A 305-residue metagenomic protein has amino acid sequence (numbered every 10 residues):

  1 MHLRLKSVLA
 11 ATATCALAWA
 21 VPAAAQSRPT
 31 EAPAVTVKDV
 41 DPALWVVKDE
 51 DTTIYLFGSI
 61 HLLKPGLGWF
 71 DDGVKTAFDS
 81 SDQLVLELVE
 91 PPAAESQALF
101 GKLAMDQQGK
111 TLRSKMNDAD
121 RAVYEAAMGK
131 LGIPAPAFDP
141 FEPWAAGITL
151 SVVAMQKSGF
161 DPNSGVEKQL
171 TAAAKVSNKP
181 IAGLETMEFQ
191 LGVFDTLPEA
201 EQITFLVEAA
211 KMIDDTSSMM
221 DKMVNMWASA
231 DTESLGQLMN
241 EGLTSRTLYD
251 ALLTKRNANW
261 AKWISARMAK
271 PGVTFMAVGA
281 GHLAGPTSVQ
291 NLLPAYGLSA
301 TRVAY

Functional and structural regions predicted by a protein language model:
M1-A11: Bacterial N-terminal signal peptides that target proteins for export
V8, D71, N257-A261: Short, well-ordered alpha-helical scaffold segments within catalytic/effector domains
A10-A18: Hydrophobic helical h-region of N-terminal Sec-dependent signal peptides in bacterial secretory/periplasmic proteins
A13-T14, D72-K75, A261-S265, A269: Amphipathic, non-transmembrane alpha-helical secondary structure
A20-P22: N-terminal signal peptide c-region/cleavage motif recognized by signal peptidases
T30-T36, D41-L252: Structured, acidic catalytic/metal-binding patches in enzyme active sites
R246-Y305: A cross-kingdom marker for long, charged
